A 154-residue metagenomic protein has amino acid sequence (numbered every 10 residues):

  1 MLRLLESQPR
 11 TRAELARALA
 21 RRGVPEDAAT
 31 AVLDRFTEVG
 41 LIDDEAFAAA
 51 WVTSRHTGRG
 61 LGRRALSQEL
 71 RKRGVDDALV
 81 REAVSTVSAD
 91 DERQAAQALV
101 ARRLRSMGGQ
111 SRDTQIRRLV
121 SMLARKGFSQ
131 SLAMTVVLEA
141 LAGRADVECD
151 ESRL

Functional and structural regions predicted by a protein language model:
M1-L154: An alpha-helical, amphipathic repeat domain used for nucleic-acid recognition, typified by the mTERF helical solenoid
